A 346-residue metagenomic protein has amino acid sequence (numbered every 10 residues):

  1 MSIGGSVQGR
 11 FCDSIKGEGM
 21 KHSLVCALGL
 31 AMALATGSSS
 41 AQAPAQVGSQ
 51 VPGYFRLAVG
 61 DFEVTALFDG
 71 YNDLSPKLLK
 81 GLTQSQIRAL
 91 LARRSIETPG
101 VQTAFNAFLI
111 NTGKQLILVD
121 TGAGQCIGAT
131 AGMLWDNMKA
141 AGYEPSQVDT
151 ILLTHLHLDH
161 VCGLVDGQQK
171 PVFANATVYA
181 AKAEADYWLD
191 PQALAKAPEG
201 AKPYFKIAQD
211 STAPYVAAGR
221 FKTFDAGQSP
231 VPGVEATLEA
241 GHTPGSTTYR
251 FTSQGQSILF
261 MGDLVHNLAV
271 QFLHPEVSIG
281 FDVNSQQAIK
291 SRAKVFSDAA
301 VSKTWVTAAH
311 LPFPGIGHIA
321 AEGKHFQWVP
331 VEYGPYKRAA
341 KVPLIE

Functional and structural regions predicted by a protein language model:
M1-G19: Short, Lys/Arg-enriched N-terminal segments with co-localized hydrophobic residues within the first ~10-30 amino acids
G19, G37-A41: Sec/Tat signal peptide C-region and signal peptidase I cleavage site
A27-A35: Bacterial N-terminal signal peptides
A43-P44, G132, K139-Y143, Q147 (+4 more regions): Metallo-beta-lactamase
V51-A141, T248-V265: Conserved beta-strand hairpin/beta-sheet module of binuclear metal-dependent hydrolase folds, prominently
D69-G70, T121-G124, L156, A183-E184 (+3 more regions): Active-site metal-binding loops of divalent metal-dependent hydrolases
A104-A107, T112-G113, G128-Y179: Active-site metal-binding motif and surrounding structural segment of the metallo-beta-lactamase
G128, Q254-E346: Cap/insert and terminal regions of metallo-dependent hydrolase folds
